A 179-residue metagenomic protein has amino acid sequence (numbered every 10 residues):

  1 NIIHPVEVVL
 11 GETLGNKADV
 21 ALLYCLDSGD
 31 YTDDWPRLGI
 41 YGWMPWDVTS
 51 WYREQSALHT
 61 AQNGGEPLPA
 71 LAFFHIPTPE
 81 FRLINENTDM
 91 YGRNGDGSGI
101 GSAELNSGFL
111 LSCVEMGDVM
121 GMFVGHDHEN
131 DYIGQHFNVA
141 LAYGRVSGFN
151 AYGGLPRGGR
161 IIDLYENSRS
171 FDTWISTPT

Functional and structural regions predicted by a protein language model:
N1, S28, G42: Active-site neighborhood of divalent metal-dependent phosphoester bond hydrolases
I3-L23, G101, F109-M116, N130-T179: Binuclear metal-dependent phosphoesterase catalytic core
E12, G29-Y31: Short acidic/polar capping segments at secondary-structure boundaries
L22-C25, R37-D131: His/acidic metal-ligating clusters that form di-metal
G29, I76, S147: Residue-level signal for short, function-critical loop segments
D30, H126, R145: Gly/Ser/Thr-rich helix-start
T32-W35, F81-L83, N150-Y152: Short, solvent-exposed loop/turn elements at domain surfaces
